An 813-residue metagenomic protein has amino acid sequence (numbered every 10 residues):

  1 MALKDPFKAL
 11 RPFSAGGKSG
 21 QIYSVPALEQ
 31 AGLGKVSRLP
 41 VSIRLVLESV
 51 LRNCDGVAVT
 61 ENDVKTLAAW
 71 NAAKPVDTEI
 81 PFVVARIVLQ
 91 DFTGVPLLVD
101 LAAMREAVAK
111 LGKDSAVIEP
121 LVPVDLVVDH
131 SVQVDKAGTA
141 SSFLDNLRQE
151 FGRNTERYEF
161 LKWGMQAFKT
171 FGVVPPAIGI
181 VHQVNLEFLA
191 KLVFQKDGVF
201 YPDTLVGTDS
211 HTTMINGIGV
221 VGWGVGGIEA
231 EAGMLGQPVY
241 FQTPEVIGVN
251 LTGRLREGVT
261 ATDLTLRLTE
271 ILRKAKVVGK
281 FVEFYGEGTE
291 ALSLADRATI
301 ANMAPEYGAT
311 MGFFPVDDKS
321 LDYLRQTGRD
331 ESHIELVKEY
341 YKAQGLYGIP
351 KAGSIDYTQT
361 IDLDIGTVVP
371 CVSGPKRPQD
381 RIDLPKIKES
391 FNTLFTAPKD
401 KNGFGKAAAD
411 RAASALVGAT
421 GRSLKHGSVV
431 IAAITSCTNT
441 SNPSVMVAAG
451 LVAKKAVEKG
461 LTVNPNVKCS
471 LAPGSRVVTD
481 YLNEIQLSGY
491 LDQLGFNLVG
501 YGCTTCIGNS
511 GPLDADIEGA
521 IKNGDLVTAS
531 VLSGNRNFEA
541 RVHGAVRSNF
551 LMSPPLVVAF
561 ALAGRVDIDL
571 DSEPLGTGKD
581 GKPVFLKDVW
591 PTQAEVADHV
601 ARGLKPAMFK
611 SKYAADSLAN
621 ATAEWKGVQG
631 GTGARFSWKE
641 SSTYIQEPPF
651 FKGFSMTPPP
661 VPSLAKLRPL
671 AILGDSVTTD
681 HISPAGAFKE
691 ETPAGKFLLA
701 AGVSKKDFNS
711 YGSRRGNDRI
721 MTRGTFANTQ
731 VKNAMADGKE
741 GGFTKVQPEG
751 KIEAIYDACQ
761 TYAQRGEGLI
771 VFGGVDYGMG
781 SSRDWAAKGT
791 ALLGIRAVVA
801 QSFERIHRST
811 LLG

Functional and structural regions predicted by a protein language model:
M1-G813: Fe-S-dependent hydro-lyases/dehydratases of central metabolism
